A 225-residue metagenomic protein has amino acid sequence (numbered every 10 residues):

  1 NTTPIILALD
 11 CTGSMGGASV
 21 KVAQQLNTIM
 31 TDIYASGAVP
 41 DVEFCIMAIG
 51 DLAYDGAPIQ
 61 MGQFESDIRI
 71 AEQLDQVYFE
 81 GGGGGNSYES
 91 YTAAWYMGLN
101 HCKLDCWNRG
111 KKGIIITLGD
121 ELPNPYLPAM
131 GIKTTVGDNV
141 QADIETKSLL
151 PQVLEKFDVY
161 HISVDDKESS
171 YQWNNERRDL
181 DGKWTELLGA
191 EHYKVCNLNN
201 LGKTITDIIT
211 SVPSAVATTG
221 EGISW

Functional and structural regions predicted by a protein language model:
N1-W225: Acidic, low-complexity intrinsically disordered regions
